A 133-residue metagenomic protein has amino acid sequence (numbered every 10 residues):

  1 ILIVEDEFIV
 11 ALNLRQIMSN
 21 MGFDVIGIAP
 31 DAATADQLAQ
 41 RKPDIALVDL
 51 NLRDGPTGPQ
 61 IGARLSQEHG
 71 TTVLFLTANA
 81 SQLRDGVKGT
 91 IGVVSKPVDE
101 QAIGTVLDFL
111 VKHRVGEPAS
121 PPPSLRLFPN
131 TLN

Functional and structural regions predicted by a protein language model:
E5, T77: Conserved acidic carboxylate
E7-G27: Two-component/phosphorelay signaling modules centered on CheY-like receiver
R15, I28-I45: Acidic, metal-coordinating helix/loop segments flanking the phosphotransfer/catalytic sites of two-component signaling
V48-S66: Conserved phosphotransfer microenvironments
Q67-L74: His-Asp phosphorelay/catalytic-motif detector in bacterial-type signaling
K96: A Lys-centered signature of the CheY-like receiver
D99-G104: Conserved two-component signaling phosphotransfer/partner-docking surface
T105, H113-N133: CheY-like receiver
